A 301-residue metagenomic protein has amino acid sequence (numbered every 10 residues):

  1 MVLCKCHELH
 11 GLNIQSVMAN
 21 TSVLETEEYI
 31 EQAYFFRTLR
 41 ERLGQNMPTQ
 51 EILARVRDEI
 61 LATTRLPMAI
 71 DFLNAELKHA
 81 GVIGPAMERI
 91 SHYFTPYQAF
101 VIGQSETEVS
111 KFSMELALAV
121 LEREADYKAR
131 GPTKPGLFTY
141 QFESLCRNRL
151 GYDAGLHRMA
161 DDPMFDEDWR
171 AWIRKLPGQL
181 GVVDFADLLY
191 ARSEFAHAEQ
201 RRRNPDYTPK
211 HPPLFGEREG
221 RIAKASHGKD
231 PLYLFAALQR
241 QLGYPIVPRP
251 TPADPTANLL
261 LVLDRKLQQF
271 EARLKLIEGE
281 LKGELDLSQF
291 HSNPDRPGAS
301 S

Functional and structural regions predicted by a protein language model:
C4-C6: Cysteine-centered motifs
G11-S301: Catalytic metal-binding core of the metallo-beta-lactamase
